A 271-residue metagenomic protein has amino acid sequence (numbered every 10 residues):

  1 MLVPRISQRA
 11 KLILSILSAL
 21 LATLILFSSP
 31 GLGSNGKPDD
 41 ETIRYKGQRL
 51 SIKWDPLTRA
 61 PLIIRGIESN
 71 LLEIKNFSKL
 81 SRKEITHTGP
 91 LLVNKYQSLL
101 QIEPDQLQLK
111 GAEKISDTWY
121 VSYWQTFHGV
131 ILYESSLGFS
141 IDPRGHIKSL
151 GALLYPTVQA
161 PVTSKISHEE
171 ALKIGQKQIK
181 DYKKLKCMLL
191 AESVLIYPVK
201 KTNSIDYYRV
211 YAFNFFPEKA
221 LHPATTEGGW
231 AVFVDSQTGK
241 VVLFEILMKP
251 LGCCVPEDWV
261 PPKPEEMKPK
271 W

Functional and structural regions predicted by a protein language model:
M1-R9: N-terminal secretory signal peptides that target proteins for export/translocation
S15-L26: Bacterial N-terminal signal peptides
L32-W271: Segments that shape or occlude catalytic/ligand-binding pockets
